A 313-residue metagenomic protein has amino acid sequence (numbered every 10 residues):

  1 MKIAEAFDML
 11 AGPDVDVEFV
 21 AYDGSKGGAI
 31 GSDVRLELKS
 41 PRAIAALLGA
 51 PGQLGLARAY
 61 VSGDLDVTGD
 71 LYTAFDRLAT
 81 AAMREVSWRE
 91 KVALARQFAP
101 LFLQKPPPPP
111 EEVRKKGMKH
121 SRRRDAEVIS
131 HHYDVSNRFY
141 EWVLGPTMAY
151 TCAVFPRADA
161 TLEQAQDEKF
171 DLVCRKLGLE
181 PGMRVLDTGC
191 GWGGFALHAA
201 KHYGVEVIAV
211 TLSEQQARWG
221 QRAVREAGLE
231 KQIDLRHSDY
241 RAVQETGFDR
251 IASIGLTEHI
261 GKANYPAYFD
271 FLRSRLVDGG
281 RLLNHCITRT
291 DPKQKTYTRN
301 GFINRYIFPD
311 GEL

Functional and structural regions predicted by a protein language model:
M1-A160, Q164-Q166, L172: Feature captures hydrophobic
P181-G189: Conserved class I S-adenosyl-L-methionine
W192-Y203: Conserved SAM-binding loop of SAM-dependent methyltransferases across substrates and taxa, primarily the Class I
R241-I251: A short acidic, Gly/Pro-enriched loop at the edge of an enzyme's catalytic core that lines a small-molecule cofactor
A252-T257: A conserved beta-strand element that flanks and buttresses the S-adenosyl-L-methionine
P266-G279: A short glycine-rich, Lys/Arg-flanked "PGG" loop and its adjoining helix->strand segment in the class I
G279-I287: Conserved beta-strand signature within the Rossmann-like core of class I S-adenosyl-L-methionine
P292-P309: Short, glycine-/aromatic-enriched active-site segment of Class I SAM-dependent methyltransferases
